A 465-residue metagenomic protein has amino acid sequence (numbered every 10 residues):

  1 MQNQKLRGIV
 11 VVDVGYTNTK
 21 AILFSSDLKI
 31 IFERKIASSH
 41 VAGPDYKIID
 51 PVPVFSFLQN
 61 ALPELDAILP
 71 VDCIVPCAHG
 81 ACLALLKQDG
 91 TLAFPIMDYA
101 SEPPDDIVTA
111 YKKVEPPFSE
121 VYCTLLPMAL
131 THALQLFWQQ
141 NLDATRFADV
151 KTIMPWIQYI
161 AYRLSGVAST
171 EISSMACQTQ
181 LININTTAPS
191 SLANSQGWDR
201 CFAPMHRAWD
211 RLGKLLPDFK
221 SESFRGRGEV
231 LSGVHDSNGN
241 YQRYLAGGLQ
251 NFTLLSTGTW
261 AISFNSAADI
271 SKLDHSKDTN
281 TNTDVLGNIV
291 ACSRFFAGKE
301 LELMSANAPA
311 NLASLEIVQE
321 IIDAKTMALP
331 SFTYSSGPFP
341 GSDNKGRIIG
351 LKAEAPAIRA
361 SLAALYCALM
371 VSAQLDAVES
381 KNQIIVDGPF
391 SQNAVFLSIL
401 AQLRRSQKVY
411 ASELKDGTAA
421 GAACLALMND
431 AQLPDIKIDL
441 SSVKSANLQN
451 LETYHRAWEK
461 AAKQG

Functional and structural regions predicted by a protein language model:
M1-I96, D105-D106, F147-D149, D199 (+6 more regions): N-terminal glycine/serine-rich phosphate-binding loop of ATP-dependent small-molecule kinases, especially carbohydrate
Q2-N3, V11, K112-T124, F137-V150 (+5 more regions): Active-site core segments that coordinate phosphate-bearing ligands/cofactors across diverse enzyme families
K5, G15-N18, C77-G80, H132 (+4 more regions): Short, basic and Ser/Thr-rich N-terminal targeting/leader segments
L28, I74, S101, Q139 (+1 more regions): Residue-level signal for inorganic ion chemistry
K35-V41, M97-D105, A176-C177, T259-A261 (+1 more regions): Short, acidic/turn-prone active-site loops that include or flank metal/cofactor- and phosphate-binding residues
S38-G43, F118-S119, S169-A176, G197-D199 (+1 more regions): Gly-rich Lys/Arg/Thr-decorated short loops/hinges at beta-loop-alpha junctions or inter-strand turns that position
D66-Y99, T124-L130, I157, A161-N183 (+2 more regions): Short beta-strand-loop/turn "lid" adjacent to the catalytic site in phosphate-handling enzymes
